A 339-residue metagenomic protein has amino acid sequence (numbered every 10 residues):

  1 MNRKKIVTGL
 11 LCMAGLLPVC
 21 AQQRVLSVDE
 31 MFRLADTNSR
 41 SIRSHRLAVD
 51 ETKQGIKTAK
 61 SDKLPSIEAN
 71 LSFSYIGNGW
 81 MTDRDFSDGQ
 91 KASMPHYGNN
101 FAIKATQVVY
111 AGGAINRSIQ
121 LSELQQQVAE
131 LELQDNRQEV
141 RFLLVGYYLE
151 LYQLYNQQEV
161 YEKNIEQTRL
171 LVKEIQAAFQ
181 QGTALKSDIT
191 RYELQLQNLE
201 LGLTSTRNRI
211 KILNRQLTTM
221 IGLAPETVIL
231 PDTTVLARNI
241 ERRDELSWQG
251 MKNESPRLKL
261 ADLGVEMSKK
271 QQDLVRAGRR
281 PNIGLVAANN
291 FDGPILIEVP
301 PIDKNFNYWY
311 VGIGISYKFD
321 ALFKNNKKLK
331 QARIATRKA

Functional and structural regions predicted by a protein language model:
M1-L10: Bacterial N-terminal signal peptides that target proteins for export
C12-C20: Hydrophobic h-region of N-terminal signal peptides that target proteins for export in Gram-negative bacteria
A21-S72, P225-E266, K318-F319: Bacterial Sec-pathway N-terminal export signals of envelope proteins
Q23, N70-Q107, T233-E241, V286-Y317 (+1 more regions): Small/polar, glycine/serine/threonine/aspartate-rich low-complexity segments that form flexible
L26, E30, Q54, N136-K252: Periplasmic alpha-helical coiled-coil/stalk elements that build and connect Gram-negative outer-membrane
R43-L47, K60-S61, P95, V109-R137 (+4 more regions): Sec/SRP-type N-terminal targeting helices
S44-A59, N136, V140-E159, A177 (+3 more regions): Amphipathic alpha-helical coiled-coil segments
